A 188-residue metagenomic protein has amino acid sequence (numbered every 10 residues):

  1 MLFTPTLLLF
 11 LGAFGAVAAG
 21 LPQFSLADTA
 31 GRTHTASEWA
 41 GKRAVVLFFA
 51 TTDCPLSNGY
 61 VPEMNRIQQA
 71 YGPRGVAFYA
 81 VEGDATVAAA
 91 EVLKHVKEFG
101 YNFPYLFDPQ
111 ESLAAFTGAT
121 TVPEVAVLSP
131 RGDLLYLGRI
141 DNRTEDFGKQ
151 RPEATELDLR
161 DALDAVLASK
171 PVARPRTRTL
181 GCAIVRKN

Functional and structural regions predicted by a protein language model:
F3-A16: Bacterial N-terminal signal peptides
F14-L26: Cleaved targeting-peptide boundary
F24-V45: A short beta-strand-turn-helix
W39-N58, L163: Short active-site neighborhood of thiol/selenol oxidoreductases, capturing the structured segment around
K42-V45, R74-A77, Y101-F103, P130-D133: Loop/turn elements at helix/coil->beta-strand transitions in domains of secreted/extracellular proteins
T51-P62, A85, C182-V185: Short, thiol/selenol-centered motifs that function as redox-active sites or metal-ligating centers
N58-F99, F107-F116: Structural microenvironment flanking redox-active thiols in thiol-disulfide oxidoreductases
Q110-K187: Thiol/selenol-based redox catalytic cores and closely related redox-interacting motifs
